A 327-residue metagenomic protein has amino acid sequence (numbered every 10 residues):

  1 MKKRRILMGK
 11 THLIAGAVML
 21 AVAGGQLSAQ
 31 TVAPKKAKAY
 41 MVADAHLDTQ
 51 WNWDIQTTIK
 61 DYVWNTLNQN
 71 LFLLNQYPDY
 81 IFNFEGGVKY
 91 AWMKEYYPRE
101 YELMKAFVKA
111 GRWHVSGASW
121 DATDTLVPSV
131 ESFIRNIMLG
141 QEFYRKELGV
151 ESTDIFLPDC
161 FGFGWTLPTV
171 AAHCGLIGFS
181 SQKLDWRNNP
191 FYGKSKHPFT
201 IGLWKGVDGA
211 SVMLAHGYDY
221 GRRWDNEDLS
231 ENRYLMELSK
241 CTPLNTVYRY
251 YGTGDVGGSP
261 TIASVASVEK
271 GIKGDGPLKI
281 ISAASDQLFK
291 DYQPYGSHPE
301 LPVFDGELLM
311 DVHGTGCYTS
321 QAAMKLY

Functional and structural regions predicted by a protein language model:
M1-G9: N-terminal secretory signal peptides that target proteins for export/translocation
I6-L7, L20-A21, D154, G306: A subset of signal/propeptide-processing and intrinsically disordered low-complexity segments in secreted/extracellular
H12-A23: Bacterial N-terminal signal peptides
G25-A29: Sec/Tat signal peptide C-region and signal peptidase I cleavage site
Q30-Y327: Catalytic-domain carbohydrate-binding cleft regions of carbohydrate-active enzymes
